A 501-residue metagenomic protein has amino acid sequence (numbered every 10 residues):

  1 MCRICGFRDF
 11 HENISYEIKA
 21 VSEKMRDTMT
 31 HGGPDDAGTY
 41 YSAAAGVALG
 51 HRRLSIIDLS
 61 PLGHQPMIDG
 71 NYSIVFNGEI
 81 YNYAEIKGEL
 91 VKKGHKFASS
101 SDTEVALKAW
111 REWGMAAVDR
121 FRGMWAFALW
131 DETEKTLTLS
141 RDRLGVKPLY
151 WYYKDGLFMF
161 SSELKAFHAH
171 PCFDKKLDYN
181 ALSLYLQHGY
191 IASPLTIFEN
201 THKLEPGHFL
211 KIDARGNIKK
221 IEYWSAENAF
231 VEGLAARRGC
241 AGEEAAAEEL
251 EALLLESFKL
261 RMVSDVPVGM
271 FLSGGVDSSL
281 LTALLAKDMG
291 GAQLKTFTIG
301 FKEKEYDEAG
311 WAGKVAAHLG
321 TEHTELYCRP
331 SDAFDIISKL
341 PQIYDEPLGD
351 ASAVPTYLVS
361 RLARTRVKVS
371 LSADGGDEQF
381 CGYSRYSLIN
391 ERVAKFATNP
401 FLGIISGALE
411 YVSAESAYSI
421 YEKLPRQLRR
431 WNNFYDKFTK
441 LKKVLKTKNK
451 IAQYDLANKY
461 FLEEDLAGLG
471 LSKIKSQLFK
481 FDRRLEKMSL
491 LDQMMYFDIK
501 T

Functional and structural regions predicted by a protein language model:
M1-V75, E79, K108-N228, E251 (+4 more regions): N-terminal glutamine amidotransferase
F7-E17, Y41, A45, K92 (+4 more regions): ATP-dependent adenylate-handling active sites, centered on carboxylate activation for C-N bond formation
H11, L90-A98, M115-A117, H168-K176 (+3 more regions): Short, polar/flexible loop-turn hinges at active-site or ligand-entry regions and domain interfaces
F76-D131, F160, S278, T282 (+2 more regions): Short histidine
D102-V105, P355, I499: Catalytic-loop motifs flanking and including active-site residues across diverse enzymes
K487, L491-T501: Short, intrinsically disordered, charge-balanced linker/junction segments flanking boundaries in proteins
